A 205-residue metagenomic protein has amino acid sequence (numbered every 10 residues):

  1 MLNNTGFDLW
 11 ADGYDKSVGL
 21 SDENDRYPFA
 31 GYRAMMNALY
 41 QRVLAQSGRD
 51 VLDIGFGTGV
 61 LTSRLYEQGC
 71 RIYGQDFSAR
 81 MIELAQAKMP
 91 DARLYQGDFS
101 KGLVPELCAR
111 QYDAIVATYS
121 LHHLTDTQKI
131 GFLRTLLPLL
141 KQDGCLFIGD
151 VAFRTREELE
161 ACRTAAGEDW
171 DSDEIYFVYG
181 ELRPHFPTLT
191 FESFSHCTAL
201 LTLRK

Functional and structural regions predicted by a protein language model:
M1-V43, T58-E106, F147-R204: Class I (Rossmann-like) S-adenosyl-L-methionine-dependent methyltransferase catalytic domain, capturing the SAM-binding
A45-S47, L107-R110: Glycine-rich phosphate-binding loop signature in dinucleotide/nucleotide-binding domains
G48-G55: Conserved class I S-adenosyl-L-methionine
C108, Q128-K129: Residues at alpha-helix caps and immediate loop-helix transition turns in enzyme cores, especially N- and C-cap
V116: A conserved beta-strand element that flanks and buttresses the S-adenosyl-L-methionine
Y119-S120: Short catalytic micro-motifs in class I SAM-dependent methyltransferases
I130-Q142: A short glycine-rich, Lys/Arg-flanked "PGG" loop and its adjoining helix->strand segment in the class I
